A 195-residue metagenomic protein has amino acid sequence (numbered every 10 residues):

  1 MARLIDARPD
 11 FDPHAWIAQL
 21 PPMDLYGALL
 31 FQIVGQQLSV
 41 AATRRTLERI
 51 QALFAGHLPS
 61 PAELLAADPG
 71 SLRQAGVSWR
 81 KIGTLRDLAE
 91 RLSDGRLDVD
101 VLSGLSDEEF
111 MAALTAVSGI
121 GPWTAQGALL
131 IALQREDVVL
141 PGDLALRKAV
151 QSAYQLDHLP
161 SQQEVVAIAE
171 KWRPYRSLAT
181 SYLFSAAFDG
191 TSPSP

Functional and structural regions predicted by a protein language model:
M1-L105, E109, A167-P195: N-terminal polyanion-binding entry modules of DNA glycosylases/AP lyases and select other DNA-binding proteins
V34, S106-S152, L178: Catalytic DNA-binding helix-loop module of base-excision-repair DNA glycosylases/AP lyases
T43-R44, L64, V117, H158-Q162: A short linear-motif detector with a strong N-terminal bias
P59, G142-E170: C-terminal end-helix/capping segment
V77, L97, G119-I120, L156: Helix N-cap/coil-helix junction residues
